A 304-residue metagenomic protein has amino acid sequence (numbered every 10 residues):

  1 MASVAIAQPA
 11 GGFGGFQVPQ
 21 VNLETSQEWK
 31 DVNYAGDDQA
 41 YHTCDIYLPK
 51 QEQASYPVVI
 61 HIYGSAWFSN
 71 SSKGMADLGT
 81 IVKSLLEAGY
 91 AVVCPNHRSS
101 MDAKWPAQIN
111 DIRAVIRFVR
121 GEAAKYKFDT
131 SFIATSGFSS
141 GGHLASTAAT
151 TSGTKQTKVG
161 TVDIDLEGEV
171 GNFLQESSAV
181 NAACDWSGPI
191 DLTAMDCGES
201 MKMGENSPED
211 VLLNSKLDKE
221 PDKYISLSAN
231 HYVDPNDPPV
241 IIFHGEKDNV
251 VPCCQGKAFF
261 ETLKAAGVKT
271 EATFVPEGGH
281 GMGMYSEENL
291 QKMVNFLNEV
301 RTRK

Functional and structural regions predicted by a protein language model:
Q8-K304: Alpha/beta-hydrolase superfamily serine-hydrolase fold, recognizing
